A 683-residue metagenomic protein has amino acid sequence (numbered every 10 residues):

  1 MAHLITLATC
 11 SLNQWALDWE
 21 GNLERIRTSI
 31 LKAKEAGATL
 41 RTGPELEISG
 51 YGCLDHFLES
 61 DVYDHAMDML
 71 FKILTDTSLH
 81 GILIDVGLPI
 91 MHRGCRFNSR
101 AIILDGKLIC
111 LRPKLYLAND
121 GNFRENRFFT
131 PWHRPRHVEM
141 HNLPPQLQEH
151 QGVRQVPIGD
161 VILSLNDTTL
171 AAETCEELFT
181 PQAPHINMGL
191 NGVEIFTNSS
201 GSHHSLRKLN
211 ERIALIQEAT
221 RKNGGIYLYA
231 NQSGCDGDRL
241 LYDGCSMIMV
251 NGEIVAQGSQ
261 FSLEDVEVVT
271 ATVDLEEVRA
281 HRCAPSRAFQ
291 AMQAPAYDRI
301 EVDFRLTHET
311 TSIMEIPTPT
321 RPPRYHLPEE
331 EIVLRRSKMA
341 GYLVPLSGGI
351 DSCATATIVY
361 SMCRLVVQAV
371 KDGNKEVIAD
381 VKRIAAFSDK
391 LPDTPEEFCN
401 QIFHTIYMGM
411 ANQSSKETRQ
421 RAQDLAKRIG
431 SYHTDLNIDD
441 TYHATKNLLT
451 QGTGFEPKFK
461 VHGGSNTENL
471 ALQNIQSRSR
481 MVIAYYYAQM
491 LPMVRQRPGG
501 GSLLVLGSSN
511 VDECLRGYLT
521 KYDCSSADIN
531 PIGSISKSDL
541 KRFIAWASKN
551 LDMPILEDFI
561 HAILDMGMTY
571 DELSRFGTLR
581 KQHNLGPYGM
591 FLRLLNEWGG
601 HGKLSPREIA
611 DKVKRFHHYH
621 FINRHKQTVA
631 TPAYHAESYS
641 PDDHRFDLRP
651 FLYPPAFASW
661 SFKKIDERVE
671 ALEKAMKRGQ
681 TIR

Functional and structural regions predicted by a protein language model:
M1-P345, A356-R383, I682-R683: Enzyme catalytic cores with a strong preference for nitrogen-chemistry domains
T6, N22, N166, G224-G225 (+6 more regions): ATP/NTP-dependent adenylation/nucleotidyl-transfer catalytic domains that generate, transfer, or process NMP-activated
